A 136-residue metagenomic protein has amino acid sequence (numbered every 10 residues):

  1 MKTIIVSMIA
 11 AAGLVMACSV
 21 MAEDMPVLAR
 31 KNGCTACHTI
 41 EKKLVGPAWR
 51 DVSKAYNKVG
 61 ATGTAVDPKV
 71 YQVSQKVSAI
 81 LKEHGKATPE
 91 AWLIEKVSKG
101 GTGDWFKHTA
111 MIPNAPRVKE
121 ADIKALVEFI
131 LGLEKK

Functional and structural regions predicted by a protein language model:
M1-M8: Bacterial N-terminal signal peptides that target proteins for export
V15-A22: Sec/Tat signal peptide C-region and signal peptidase I cleavage site
E23-I40, A55: Sequence/structural segment immediately N-terminal to covalent heme-attachment motifs in c-type and related
A36, K42-Y56, P68-K124: Axial heme c-ligation environment in periplasmic c-type cytochrome domains
K135-K136: Short, solvent-exposed mixed-charge patches
